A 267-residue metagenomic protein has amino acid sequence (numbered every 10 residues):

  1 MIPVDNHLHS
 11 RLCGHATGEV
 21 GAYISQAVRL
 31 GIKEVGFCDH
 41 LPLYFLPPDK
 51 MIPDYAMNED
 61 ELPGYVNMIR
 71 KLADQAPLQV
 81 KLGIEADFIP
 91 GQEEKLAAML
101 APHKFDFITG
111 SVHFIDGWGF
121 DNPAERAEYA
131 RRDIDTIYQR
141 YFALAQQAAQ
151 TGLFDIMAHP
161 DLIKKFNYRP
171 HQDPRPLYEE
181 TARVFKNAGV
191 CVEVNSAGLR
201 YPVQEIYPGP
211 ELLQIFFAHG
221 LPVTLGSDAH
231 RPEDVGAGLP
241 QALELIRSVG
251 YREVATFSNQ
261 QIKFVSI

Functional and structural regions predicted by a protein language model:
M1-P90, K95, M99-L100, K164-N167 (+7 more regions): An N-terminally biased module of ancient metal coordination in phosphate/nucleic-acid-related enzymes
H7, A27, I108, H159 (+3 more regions): Conserved, mostly hydrophobic/aromatic
L12, S111-H219: Domain-core and long-helix interface of multi-subunit machines
L30, H103, T151-G152, H219 (+1 more regions): Structural motif
K33-E34, C38, D106, D155 (+1 more regions): Short acidic/polar active-site loop segments enriched in Thr and Asp
F37, G110, H159, V194 (+2 more regions): Conserved beta-strand positions
E85-Y129: Hydrophobic alpha-helical segments and helix pairs
G209-I267: Long, positively charged, glycine-interspersed low-complexity recognition regions
